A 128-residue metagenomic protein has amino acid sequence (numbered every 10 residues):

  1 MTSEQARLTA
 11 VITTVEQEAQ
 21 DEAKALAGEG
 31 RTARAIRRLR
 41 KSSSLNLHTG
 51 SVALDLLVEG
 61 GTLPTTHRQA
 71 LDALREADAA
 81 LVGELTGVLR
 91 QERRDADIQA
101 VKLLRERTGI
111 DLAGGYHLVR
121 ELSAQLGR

Functional and structural regions predicted by a protein language model:
T2-R128: Short, amphipathic alpha-helical interaction segments embedded in low-complexity terminal/linker regions of eukaryotic
